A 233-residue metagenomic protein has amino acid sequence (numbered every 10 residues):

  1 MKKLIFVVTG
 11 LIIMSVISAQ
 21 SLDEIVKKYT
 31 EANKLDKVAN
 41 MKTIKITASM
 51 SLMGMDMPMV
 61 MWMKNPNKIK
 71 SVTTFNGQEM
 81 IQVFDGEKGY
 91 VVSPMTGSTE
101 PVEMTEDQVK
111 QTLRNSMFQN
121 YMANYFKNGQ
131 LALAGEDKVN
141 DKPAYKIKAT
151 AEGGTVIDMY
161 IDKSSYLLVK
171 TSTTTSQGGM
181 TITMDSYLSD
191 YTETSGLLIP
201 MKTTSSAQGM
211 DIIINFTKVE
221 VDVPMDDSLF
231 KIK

Functional and structural regions predicted by a protein language model:
M1-L22: Bacterial Sec-dependent N-terminal signal peptides
K2, Y90, S98, N140-K142 (+2 more regions): Residue-level signal for well-ordered, solvent-exposed loop/turn and beta-edge residues enriched in charged/polar side
S18-T30, V38, V91-T155, S176-I182 (+2 more regions): Flexible, processing/modification-adjacent segments and terminal tails in exported/periplasmic/extracellular proteins
L22-G97, Q130-A132: N-terminal mature ectodomain segment of secretory-pathway/periplasmic proteins
K45-S49, V72, Y90, E136 (+3 more regions): Residue-level detector of beta-strand face positions
L52, F75, V139-N140, T194 (+1 more regions): Structural motif
V60, E79-I81, G135, D158-Y160 (+1 more regions): Short, surface-exposed charged micro-motifs
P143-I232: Gly/Pro-enriched, hydrophobic low-complexity segments that function as extracytoplasmic propeptides/linkers
